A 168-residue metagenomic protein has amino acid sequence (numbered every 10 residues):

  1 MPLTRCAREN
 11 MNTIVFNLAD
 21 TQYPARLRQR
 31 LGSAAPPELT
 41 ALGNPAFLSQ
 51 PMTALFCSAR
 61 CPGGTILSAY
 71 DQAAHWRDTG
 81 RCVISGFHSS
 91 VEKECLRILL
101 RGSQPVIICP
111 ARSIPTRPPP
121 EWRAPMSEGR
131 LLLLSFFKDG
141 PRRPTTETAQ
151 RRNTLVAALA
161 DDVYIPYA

Functional and structural regions predicted by a protein language model:
P2-A168: Glycine-biased, small-residue-rich flexible motifs in mid-sequence functional cores and linkers
